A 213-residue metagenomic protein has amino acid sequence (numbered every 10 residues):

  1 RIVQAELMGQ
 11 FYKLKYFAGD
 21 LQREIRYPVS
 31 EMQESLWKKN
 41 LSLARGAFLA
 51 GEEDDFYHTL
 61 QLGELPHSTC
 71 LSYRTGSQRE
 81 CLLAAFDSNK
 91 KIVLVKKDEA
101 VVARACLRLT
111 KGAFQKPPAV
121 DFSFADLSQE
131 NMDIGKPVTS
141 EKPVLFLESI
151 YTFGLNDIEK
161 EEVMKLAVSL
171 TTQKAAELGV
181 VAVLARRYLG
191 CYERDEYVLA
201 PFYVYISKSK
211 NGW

Functional and structural regions predicted by a protein language model:
R1-W213: Non-catalytic substrate-recognition and accessory regions of acyl/acetyltransferase enzymes
